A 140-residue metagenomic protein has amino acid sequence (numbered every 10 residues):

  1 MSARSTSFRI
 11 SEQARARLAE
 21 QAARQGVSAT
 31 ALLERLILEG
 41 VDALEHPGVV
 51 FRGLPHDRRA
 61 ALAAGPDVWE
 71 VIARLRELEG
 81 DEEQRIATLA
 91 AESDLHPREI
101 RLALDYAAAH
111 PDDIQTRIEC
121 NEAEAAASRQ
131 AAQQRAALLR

Functional and structural regions predicted by a protein language model:
M1, V49-W69: Short, Lys/Arg-enriched anionic-surface-contact patches
F8-I10, L18, Q25-L38: Short amphipathic alpha-helical segments
Q21, T88-A91: Short alpha-helical "recognition helix" segments of helix-turn-helix
V27-S28, A90-L102: Short, basic interhelical loop/turn and adjoining N-cap of the next helix at nucleic-acid- or acidic-partner-contacting
L32-L33, I100, I114: Helix-turn-helix DNA-binding helix
V41-H46, E82, A103-T116: Short, solvent-exposed alpha-helical "recognition" segments
H46-R52, D113-S128: Short Lys/Arg-enriched helix C-cap and helix-to-coil transition segments that create basic nucleic-acid-contact patches
G65-E82: Short, amphipathic alpha-helical "recognition" segments used to contact nucleic acids or chromatin
